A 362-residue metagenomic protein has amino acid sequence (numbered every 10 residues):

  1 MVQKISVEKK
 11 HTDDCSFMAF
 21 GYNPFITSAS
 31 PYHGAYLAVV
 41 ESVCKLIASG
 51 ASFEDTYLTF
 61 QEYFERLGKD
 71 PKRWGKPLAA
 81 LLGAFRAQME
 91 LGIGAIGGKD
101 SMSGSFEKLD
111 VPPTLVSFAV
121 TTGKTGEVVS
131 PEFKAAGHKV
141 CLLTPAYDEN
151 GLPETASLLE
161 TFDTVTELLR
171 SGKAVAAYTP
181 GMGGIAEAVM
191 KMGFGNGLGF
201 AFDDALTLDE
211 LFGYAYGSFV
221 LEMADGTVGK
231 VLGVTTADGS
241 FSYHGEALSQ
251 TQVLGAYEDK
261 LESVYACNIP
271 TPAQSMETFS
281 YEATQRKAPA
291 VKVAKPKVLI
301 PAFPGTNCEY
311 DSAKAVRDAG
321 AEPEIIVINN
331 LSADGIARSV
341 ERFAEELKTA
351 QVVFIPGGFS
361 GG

Functional and structural regions predicted by a protein language model:
M1-C15, A19-T27, K72-A79, G94-A215 (+4 more regions): Intein/HINT protein-splicing elements and their conserved insertion hotspots or analogous self-processing inserts
M18-A19, T59-L67, K297-A302, V352-P356 (+1 more regions): Short glycine-rich or small-residue beta-strand-to-loop segments that form or flank ligand, phosphate, metal/Fe-S
A29-G104: A glycine-rich phosphate/pyrophosphate-binding beta-strand-loop-alpha-helix module
G50, G137, L221: Residue-level signal for inorganic ion chemistry
Y57, A302, V327-N329: Residue-level recognition of beta-strand->loop/alpha-helix junctions
C141, V220, F354-P356: Structural motif
Y310, A315-G362: Flexible gly/pro-rich beta->alpha loop and the following alpha-helix that scaffold active-site loops
